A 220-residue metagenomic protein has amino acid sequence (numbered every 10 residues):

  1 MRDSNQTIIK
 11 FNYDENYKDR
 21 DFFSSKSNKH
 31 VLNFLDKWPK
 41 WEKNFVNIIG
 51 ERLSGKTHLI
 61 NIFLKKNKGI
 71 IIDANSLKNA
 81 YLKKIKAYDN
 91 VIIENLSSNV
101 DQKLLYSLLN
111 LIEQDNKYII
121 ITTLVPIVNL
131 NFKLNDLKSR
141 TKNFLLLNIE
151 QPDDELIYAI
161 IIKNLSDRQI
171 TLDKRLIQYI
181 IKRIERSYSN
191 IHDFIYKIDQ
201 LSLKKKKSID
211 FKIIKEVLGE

Functional and structural regions predicted by a protein language model:
M1-K37, E42, L203-E220: A short, basic N-terminal segment
K43-L59: Walker A/P-loop nucleotide-binding motif
K84-L108, D115-L124: Conserved P-loop NTPase "ATPase switch" module shared by AAA+ and STAND
I127-K142: Short regulatory helix/loop adjacent to the ATP-binding pocket of P-loop NTPases
F144-L156: Conserved AAA+ ATPase "SRH/arginine-finger" region at the nucleotide-binding site
E155, A159-I170: Conserved AAA+ ATPase "sensor/coupling" helix adjacent to the nucleotide-binding pocket
T171-I184: Short conserved motifs of the RecA-like P-loop NTPase core
I184-I198: The conserved phosphate-sensing helix
